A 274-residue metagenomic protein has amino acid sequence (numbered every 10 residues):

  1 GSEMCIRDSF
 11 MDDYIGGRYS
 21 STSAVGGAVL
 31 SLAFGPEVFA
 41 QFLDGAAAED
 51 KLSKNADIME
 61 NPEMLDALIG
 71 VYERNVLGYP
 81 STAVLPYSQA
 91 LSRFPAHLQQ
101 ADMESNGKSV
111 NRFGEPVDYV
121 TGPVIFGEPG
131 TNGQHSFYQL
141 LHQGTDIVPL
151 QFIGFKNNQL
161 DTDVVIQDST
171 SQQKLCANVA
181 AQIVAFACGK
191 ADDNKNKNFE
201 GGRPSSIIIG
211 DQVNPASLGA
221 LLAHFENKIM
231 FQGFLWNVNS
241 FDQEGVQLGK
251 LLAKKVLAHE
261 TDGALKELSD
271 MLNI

Functional and structural regions predicted by a protein language model:
S2, R7-T162, G201, L248-L252 (+1 more regions): Active-site phosphate/pyrophosphate-binding segments
T22-V29, Q167, L221-F225: Short, surface-exposed amphipathic charged segments that create phosphate/polyanion-binding patches used for binding
Y138, Q172-L175, L222: Long, Lys/Arg- and hydrophobic-enriched amphipathic alpha-helices
T162-K195: Acidic, Ser/Thr-rich peripheral helices and adjacent loops at domain boundaries
D168-L175, C188, G210, Q232 (+2 more regions): Extended, charge-enriched "interface" segments that sit outside catalytic cores
K190-I207: Generic long, charged, amphipathic alpha-helical segments
K197, Q212-L265: C-terminal structured subdomain/cap of oxidoreductase catalytic cores
